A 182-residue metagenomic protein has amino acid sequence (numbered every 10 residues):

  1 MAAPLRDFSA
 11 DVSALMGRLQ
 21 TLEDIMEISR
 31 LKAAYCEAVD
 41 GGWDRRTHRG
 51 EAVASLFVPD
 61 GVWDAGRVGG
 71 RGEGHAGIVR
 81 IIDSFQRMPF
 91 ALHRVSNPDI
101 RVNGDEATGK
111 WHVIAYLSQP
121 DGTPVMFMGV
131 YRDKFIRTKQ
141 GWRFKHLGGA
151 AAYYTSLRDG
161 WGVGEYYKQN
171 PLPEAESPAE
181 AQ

Functional and structural regions predicted by a protein language model:
M1-G41, R45-E51, S55: Short, low-complexity N-terminal intrinsically disordered segments enriched in polar/charged residues
A2-M16, Q86-Q182: A beta-strand edge to alpha-helix "cap/lid" segment located at domain peripheries
E37, W63, G149: Active-site micro-motifs of SAM-dependent methyltransferase domains
G41, H48-H112: A solvent-exposed, acidic/Ser-Thr-rich amphipathic alpha-helical stretch
